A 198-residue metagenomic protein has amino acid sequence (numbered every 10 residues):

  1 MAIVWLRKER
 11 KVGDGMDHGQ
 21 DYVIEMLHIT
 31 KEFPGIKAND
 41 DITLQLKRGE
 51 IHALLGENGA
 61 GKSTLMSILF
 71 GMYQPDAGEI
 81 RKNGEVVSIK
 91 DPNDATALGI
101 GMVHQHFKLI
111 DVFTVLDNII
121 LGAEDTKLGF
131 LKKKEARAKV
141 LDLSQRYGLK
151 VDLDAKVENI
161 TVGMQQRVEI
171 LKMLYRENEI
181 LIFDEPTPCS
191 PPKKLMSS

Functional and structural regions predicted by a protein language model:
G13-S198: Glycine-rich phosphate-binding loops of nucleotide-dependent enzymes
